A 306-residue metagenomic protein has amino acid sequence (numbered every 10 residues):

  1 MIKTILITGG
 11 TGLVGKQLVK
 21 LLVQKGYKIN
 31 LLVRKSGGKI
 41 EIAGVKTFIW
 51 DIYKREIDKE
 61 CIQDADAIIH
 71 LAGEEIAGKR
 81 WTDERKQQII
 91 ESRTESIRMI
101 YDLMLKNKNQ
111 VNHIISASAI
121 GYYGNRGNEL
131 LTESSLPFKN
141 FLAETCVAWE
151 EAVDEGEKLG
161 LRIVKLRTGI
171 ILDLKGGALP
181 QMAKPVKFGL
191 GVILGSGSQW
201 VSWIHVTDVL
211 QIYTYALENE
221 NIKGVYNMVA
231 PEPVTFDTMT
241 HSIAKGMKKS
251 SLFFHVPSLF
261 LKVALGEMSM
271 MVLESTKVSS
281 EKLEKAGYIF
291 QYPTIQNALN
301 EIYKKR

Functional and structural regions predicted by a protein language model:
I5-K25: N-terminal Rossmann NAD(P)H-binding glycine-rich loop of SDR-like oxidoreductase domains
G37, V45-M99: NAD(P)H-binding glycine-rich loop region in Rossmannoid oxidoreductase-like domains and their noncatalytic homologs
I97-N140: Conserved Rossmann-fold NAD(P)-dependent oxidoreductase catalytic core, especially the SDR/UDP-sugar
S118, E151-L174: Conserved beta-loop-beta element that borders a ligand/cofactor-binding pocket
V147, L159, L172-Q181, A216-Y226: Glycine/proline-rich active-site loop of Rossmann-fold NAD(P)-dependent oxidoreductases
A183-G191, Q199-P233: Alpha-helical substrate-binding/gating segment
N219-E267, N300-R306: Mid/C-terminal beta-alpha module of Rossmann-like enzyme folds, strongest in SDR-family dehydrogenases/epimerases
M270-R306: C-terminal amphipathic/interface module of NAD(P)-dependent oxidoreductases and related NAD-binding regulators
